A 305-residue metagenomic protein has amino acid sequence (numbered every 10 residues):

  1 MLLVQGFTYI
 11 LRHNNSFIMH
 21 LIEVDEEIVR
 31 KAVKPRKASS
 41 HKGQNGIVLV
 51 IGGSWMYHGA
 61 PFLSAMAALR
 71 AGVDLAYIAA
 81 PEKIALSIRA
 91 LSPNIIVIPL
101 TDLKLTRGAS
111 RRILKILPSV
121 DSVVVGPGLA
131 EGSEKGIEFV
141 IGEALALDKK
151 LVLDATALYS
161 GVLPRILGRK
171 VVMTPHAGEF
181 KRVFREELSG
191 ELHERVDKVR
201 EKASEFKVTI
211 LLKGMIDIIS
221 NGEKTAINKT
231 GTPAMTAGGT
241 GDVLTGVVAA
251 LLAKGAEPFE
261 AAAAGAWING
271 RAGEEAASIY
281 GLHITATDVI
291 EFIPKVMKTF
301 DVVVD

Functional and structural regions predicted by a protein language model:
L2-K150, Y159-V172, K181-D305: Small-residue (G/A/S/T)-rich helix-start motifs and N-terminal tracts that mark the onset
